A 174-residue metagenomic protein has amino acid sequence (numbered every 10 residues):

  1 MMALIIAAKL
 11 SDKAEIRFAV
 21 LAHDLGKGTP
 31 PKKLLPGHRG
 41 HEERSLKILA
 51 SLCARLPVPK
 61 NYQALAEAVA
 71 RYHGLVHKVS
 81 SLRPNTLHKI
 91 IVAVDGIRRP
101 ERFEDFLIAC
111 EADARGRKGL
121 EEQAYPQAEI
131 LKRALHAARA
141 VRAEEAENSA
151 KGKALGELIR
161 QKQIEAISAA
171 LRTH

Functional and structural regions predicted by a protein language model:
M2-G119: Divalent metal-dependent catalytic cores for phosphoryl transfer on phosphate-bearing substrates
P100-H174: Charged substrate- and nucleic-acid-binding regions of tRNA-handling and nucleotidyl-transfer enzymes, centered on
